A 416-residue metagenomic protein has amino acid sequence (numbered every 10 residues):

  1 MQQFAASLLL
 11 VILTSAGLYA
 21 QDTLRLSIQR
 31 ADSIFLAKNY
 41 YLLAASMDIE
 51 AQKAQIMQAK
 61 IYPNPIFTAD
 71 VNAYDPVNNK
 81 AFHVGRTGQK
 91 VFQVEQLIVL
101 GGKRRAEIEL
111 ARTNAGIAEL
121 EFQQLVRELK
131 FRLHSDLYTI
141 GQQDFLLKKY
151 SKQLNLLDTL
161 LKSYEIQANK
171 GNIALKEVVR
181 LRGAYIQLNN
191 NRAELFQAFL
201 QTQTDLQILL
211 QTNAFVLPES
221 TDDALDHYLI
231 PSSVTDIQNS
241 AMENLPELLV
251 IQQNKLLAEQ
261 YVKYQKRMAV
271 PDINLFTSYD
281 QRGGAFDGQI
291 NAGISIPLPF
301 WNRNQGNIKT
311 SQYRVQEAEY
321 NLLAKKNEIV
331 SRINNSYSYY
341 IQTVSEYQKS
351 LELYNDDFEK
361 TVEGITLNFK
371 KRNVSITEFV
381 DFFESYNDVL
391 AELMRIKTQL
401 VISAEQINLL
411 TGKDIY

Functional and structural regions predicted by a protein language model:
A6-S15: Bacterial N-terminal signal peptides
Y19-Q21, D32, E392-Y416: Acidic, low-complexity, intrinsically disordered peripheral segments
A20-I66, V71, N172-A174, N213-E259 (+3 more regions): Bacterial Sec-pathway N-terminal export signals of envelope proteins
Q21-L24, T68-K103, E107, S220-P231 (+1 more regions): Small/polar, glycine/serine/threonine/aspartate-rich low-complexity segments that form flexible
S33-L43, E50-P65, F92-E109, L120-R127 (+6 more regions): A glycine-/polar-enriched beta->alpha junction
A44-I56, L125, L129-Y150, I166 (+4 more regions): Amphipathic alpha-helical coiled-coil segments
I108-R112, L175-A184, I376-E384: Short, charged, amphipathic alpha-helical segments
L125-M242, S336-T343, Y386: Periplasmic alpha-helical coiled-coil/stalk elements that build and connect Gram-negative outer-membrane
